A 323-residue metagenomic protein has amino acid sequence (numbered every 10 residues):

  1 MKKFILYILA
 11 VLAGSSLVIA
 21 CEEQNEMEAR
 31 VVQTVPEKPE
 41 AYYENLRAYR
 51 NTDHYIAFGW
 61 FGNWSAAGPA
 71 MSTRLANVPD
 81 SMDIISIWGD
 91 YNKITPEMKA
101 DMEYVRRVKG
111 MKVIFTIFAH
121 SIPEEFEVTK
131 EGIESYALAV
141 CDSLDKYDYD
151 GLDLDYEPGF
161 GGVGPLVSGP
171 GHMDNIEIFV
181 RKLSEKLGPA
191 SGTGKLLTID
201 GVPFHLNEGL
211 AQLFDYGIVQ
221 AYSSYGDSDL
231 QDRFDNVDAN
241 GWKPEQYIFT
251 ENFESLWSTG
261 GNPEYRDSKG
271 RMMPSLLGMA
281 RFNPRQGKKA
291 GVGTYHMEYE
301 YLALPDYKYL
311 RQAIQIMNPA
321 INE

Functional and structural regions predicted by a protein language model:
M1-F4: Positively charged n-region of N-terminal signal peptides that target proteins for export
L6-L12: Sec-dependent N-terminal signal peptides
L12-A13, K93: Alpha-helical transmembrane segments and their juxtamembrane interfaces
G14-S15, V167: Hydrophobic alpha-helical membrane context
S16-A20: C-terminal motif of bacterial Sec signal peptides marking the signal peptidase cleavage site
C21-E323: Secreted glycan hydrolases and related glycan-binding modules that recognize and/or cleave
